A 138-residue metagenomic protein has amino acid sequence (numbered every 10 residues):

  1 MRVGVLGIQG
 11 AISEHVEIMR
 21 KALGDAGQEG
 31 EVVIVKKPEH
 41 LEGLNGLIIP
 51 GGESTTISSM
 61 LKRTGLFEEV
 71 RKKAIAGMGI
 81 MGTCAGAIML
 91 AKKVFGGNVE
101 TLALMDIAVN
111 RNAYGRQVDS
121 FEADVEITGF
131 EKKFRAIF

Functional and structural regions predicted by a protein language model:
M1, G97-N98, F130: Generic structural signal for short, solvent-exposed loop/turn connectors between secondary structure elements
M1-R63, E68-I75, K133: N-terminal beta1-alpha1 cap of cysteine-dependent amidohydrolase-like domains
V5, I34, G82, A103-D106 (+1 more regions): Structural signal for conserved beta-strand scaffold positions within catalytic alpha/beta enzyme cores
S54-E126: Cysteine-nucleophile active-site neighborhood
V125-F138: Active-site oxyanion/phosphate-handling segment shared across diverse enzymes
